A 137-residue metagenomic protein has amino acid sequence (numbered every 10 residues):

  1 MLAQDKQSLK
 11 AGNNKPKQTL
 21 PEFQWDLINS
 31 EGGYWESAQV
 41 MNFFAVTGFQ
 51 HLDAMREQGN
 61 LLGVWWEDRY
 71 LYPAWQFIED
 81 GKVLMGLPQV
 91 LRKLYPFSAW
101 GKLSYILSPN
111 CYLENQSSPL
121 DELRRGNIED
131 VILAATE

Functional and structural regions predicted by a protein language model:
M1-E137: Non-transmembrane "mature" sequence context
